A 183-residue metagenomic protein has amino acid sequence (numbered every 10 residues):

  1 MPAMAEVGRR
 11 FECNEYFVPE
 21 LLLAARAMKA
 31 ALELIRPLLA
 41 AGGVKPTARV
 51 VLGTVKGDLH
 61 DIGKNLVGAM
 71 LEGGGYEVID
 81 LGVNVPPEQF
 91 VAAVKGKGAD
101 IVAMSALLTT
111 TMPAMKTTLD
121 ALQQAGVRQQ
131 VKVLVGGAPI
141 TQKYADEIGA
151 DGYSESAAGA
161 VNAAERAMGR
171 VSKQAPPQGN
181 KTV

Functional and structural regions predicted by a protein language model:
M1-V135, P139-E147, D151-V183: Domain-level signal for soluble alpha/beta catalytic cores
